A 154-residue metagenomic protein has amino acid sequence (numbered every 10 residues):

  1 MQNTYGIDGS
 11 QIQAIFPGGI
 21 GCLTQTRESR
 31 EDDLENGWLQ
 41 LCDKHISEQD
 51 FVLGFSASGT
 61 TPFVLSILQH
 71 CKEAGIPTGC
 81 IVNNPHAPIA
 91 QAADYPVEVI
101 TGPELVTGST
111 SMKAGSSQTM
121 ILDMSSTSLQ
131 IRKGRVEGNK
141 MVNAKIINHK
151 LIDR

Functional and structural regions predicted by a protein language model:
M1-M120, S126-K133: Glycine-rich phosphate-binding loops that contact phosphosugars or nucleotide phosphates
T127-R154: Internal, active-site/partner-interface "lid" segment
